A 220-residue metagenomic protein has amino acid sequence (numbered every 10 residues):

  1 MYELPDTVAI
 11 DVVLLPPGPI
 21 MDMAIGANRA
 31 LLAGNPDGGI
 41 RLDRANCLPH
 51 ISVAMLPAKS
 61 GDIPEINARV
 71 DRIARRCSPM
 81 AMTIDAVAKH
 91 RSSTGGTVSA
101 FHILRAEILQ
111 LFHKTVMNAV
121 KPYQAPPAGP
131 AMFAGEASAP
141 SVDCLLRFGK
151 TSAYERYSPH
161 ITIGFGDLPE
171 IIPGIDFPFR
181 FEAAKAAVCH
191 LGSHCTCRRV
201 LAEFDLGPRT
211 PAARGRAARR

Functional and structural regions predicted by a protein language model:
M1-T83, K89-S92, L111-H190, R199-R220: Basic, often amphipathic N-terminal segments
S93-T97: Acidic/polar active-site rim loop that often engages polyanionic ligands
V98-R105: Short histidine-centered catalytic/ligand-binding loop motif
I108: Soluble or luminal CAZymes and related metallo-dependent hydrolases
S193: Extracellular glycan/ECM-engagement signal in secreted proteins
